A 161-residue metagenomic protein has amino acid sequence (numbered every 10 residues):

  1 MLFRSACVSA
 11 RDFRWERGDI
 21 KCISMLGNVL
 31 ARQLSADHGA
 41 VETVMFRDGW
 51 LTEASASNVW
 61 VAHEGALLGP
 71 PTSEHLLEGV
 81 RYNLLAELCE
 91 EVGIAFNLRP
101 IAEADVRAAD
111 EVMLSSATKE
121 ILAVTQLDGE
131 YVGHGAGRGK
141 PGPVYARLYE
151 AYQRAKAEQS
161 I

Functional and structural regions predicted by a protein language model:
M1-I161: Helix-start/capping segments and mature chain N-termini
